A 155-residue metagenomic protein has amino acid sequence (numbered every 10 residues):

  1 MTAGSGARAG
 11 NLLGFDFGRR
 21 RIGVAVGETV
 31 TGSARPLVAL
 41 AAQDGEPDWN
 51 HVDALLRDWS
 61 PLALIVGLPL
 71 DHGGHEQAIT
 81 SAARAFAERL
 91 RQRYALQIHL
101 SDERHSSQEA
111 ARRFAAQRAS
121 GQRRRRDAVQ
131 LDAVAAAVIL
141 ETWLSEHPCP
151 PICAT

Functional and structural regions predicted by a protein language model:
M1-F15, R19-T155: Phosphate- and other anionic-substrate recognition elements at nucleic-acid/protein interfaces
